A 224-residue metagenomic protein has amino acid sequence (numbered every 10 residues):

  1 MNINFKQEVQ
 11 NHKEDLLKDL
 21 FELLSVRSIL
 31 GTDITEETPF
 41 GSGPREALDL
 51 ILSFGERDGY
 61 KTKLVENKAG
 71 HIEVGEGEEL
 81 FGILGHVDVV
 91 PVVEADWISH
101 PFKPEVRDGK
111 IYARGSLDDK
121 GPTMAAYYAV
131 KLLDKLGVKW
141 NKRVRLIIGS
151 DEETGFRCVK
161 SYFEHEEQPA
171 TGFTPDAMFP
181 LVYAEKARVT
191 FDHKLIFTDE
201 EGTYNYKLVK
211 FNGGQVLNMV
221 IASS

Functional and structural regions predicted by a protein language model:
M1-H12, S28, R57-G59, V87 (+5 more regions): Secretory-pathway/membrane protein signature
M1-H86, V90-V93: N-terminal helical capping/dimerization or prosegment-like subdomains of hydrolases acting on amide or phosphate bonds
F21, L52, M124-K131, K160-F163 (+1 more regions): Predominant activation on well-ordered alpha-helical scaffold segments within soluble catalytic domains
H71, R145, T190-K194: Beta-strand secondary-structure signal
G77-F81, R107-D108, W140-V144, E167-T171 (+2 more regions): Short coil/turn connectors at secondary-structure junctions
L80-I148, T154: Active-site metal-coordination/substrate-binding segment of hydrolases, especially metallo-dependent peptidases
E153, V159-S224: Midchain, well-structured core segments that form catalytic/ion-binding scaffolds
